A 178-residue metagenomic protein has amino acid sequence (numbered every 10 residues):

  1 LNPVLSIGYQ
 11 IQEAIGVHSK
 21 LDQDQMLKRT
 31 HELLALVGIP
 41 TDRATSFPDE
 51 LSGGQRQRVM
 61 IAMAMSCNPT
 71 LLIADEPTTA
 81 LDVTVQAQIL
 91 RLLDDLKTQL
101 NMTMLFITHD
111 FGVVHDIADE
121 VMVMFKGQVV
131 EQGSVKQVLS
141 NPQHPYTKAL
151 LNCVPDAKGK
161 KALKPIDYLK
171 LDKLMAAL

Functional and structural regions predicted by a protein language model:
Q25-D42, L151-N152: Conserved ABC ATPase "signature" region
F47-L51, Q55: Conserved ABC ATPase signature
S66-T70: A short, proline-enriched helix->beta-strand linker immediately N-terminal to the Walker B motif in ABC-type P-loop
V114-D116: A short, surface-exposed alpha-helical micro-motif characterized by mixed small hydrophobic and charged/polar residues
E120, Q132: Short, glycine/charged-rich "phosphate-handling" switch motifs in NTP-dependent and phosphotransfer domains
S134-L178: Short catalytic/signature loops enriched in Gly
